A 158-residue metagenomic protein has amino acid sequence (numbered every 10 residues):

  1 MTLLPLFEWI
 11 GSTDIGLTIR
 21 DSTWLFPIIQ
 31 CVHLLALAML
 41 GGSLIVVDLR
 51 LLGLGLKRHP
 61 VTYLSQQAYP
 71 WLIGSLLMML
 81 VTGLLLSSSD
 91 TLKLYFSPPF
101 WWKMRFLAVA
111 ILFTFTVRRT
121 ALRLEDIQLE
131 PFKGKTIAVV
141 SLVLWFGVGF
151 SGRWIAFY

Functional and structural regions predicted by a protein language model:
M1-Y158: Polytopic transmembrane helical bundles with strong interfacial aromatic enrichment
